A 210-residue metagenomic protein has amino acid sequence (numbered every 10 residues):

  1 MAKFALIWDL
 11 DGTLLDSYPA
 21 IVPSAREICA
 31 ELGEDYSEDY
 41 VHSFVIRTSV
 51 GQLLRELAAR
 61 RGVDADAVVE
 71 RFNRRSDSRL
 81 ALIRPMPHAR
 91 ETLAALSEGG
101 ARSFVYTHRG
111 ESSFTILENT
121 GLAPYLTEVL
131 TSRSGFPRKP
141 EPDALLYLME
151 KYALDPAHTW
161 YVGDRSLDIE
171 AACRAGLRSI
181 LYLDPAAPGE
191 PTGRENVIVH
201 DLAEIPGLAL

Functional and structural regions predicted by a protein language model:
M1-F4, A30, D66, A94-S97 (+3 more regions): Asp-based, Mg2+/Mn2+-dependent phosphohydrolase catalytic module
A2-E91, A95-G99: N-terminal helical cap/lid subdomain that shapes the substrate entry/recognition surface in HAD-like hydrolases
T13, Y106-T107: Conserved phosphate-coupling serine/threonine residues in phosphotransfer and NTP-handling enzymes
S17, R84, V105, F136-P137 (+1 more regions): Residues that cap or flank secondary-structure elements
V45, S49, R84-H88, H108-R109 (+3 more regions): Short beta->alpha linker loops
